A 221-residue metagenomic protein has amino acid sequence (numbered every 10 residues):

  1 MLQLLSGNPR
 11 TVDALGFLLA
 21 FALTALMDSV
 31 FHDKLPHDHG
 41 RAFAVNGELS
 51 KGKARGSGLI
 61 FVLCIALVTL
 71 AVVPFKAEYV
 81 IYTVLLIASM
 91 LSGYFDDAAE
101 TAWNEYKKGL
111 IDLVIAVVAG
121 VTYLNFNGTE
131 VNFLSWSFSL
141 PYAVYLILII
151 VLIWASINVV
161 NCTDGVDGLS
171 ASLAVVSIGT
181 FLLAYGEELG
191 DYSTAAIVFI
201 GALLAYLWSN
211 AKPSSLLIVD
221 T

Functional and structural regions predicted by a protein language model:
M1-T221: "…together with the soluble PPM/PP2C metallo-phosphatase catalytic core" -> "…together with the soluble PPM/PP2C
